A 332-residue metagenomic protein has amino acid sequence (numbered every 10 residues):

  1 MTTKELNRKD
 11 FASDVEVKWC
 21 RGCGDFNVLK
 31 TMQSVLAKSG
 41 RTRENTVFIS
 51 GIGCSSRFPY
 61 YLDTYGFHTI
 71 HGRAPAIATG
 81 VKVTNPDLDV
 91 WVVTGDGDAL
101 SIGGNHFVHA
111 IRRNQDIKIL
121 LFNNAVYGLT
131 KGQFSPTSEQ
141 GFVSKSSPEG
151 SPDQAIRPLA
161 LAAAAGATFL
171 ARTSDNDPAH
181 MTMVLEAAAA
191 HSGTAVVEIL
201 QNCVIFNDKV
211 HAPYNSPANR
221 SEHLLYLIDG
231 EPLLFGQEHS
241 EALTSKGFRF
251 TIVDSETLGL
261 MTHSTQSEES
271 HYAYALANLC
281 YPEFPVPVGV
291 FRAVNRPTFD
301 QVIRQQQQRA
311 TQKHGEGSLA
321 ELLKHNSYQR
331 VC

Functional and structural regions predicted by a protein language model:
M1-E5, D14, I205-C332: Flexible, low-complexity linker and terminal segments
E5, K9-I70: Active-site diphosphate/adenylate-binding microenvironment
V15, T42-T46, T84-V90, R112-K118 (+4 more regions): Short coil/turn connectors at secondary-structure junctions
C20-G24, G66-T69, G150, Q154 (+2 more regions): Catalytic cores of large soluble enzymes that bind and process phosphate-bearing ligands
C23, G51-G53, R73, T94-G97 (+6 more regions): Fold-independent oxyanion-binding glycine-rich loops and adjacent beta-strand/coil segments at enzyme active sites
G24-T31, R43, G72, A76 (+7 more regions): Conserved active-site and cofactor/substrate-binding residues in soluble primary-metabolism enzymes
I52-G128: Thiamine diphosphate
I102-G103, H109-I117, F122, V126-S267: Glycine-rich ThDP/TPP pyrophosphate-binding loop and its adjacent helix/strand module within ThDP-dependent enzymes
